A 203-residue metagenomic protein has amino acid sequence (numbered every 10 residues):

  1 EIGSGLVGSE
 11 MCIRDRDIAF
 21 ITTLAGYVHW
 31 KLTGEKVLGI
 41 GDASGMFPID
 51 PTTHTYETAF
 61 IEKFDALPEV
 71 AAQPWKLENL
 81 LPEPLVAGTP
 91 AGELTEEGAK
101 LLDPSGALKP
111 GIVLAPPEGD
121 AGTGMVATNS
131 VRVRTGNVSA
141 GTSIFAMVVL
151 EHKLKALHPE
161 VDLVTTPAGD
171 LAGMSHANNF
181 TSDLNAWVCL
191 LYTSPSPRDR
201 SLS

Functional and structural regions predicted by a protein language model:
E1-G8, Y192-S203: Single conserved hydrophobic/aromatic residue that forms the stacking wall/gate of nucleotide- or nucleobase-binding
M11-C12: Active-site loops and adjacent core secondary-structure elements that bind or stabilize anionic groups
I21, L38-M46: Nucleotide/phosphate-binding loop and acidic/charged catalytic motifs in nucleotide-binding or -utilizing enzymes
F47-P48, A168-F180: A short glycine-threonine-serine/GTX helix/turn-capping micro-motif
P51-A168: ATP-dependent carbohydrate kinase catalytic cores
D183-A186: A conserved active-site cap/scaffold subdomain adjacent to cofactor or substrate pockets
